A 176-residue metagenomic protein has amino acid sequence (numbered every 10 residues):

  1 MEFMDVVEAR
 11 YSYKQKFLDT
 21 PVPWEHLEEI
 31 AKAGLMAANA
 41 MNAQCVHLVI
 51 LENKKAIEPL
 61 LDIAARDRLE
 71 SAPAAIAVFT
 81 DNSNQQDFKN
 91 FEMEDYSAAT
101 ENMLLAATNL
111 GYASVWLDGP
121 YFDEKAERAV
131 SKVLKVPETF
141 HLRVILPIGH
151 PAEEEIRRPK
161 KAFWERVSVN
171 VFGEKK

Functional and structural regions predicted by a protein language model:
M1-K176: Acidic, surface-exposed loops and disordered segments
